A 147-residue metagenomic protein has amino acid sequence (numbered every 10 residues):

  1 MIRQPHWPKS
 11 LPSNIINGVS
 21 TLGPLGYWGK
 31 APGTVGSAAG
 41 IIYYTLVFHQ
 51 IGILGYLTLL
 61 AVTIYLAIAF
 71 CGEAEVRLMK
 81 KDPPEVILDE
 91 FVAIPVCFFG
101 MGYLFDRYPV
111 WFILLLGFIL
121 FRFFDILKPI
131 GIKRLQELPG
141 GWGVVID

Functional and structural regions predicted by a protein language model:
M1-P5, R107-Y108, F112-I113, G117: Active-site-proximal helix-loop elements at catalytic-domain edges
I2-V35, A69-V96, R122-I146: Interhelical loop and helix-boundary elements at the membrane-water interface of polytopic inner-membrane proteins
P24, V47-Q50: Juxtamembrane loop-transmembrane helix junctions in multi-pass integral membrane proteins, especially the extracellular
T34-A39, L54-A61, W111-I119: Hydrophobic alpha-helical transmembrane segments
V35-V47, C97: Membrane-embedded alpha-helical segments in integral membrane proteins
T45, L60-A69, A93, F98 (+2 more regions): Alpha-helical transmembrane segments of multi-pass membrane proteins
I51-G55, K81-P83, R107-W111, G140-W142: Membrane-helix interface segments
E75, M101-F105: Juxtamembrane helix-break-helix junctions at the cytosolic face of small multi-pass alpha-helical membrane proteins
